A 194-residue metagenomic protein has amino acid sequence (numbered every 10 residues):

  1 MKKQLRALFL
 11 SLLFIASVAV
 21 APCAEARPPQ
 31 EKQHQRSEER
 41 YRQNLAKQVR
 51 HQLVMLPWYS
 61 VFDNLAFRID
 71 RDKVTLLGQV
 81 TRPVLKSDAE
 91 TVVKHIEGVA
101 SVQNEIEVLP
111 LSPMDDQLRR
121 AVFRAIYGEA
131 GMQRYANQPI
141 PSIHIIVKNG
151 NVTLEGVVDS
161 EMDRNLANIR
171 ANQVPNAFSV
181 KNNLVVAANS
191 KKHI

Functional and structural regions predicted by a protein language model:
K2-S11, A19-I194: N-terminal targeting leaders
